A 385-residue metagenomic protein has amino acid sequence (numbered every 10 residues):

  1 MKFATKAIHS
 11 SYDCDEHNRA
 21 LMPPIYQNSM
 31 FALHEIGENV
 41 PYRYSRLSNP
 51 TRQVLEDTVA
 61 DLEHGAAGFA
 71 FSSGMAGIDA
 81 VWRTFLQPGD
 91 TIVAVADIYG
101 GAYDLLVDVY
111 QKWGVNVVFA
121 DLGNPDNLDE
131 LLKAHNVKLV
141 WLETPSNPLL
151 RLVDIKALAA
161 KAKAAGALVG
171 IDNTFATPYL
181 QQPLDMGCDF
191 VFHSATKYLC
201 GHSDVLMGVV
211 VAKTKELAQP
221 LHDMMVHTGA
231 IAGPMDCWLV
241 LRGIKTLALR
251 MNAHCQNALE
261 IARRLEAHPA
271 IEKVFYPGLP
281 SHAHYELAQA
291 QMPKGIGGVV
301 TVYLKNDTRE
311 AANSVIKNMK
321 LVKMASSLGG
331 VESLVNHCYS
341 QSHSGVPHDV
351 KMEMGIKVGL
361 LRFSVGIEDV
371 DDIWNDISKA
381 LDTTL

Functional and structural regions predicted by a protein language model:
M1, V107, N116, D129-L132 (+4 more regions): PLP-dependent enzyme catalytic core of the Aspartate aminotransferase-like
M1-I25: Short conserved active-site loop signatures built around small residues
K2-A4, S10-Y12, P50, K273 (+2 more regions): Positively charged, small/polar-rich N-terminal and surface patches that mediate targeting and assembly and bind
M30-D79, G101-D108: Conserved N-terminal alpha-helix of the aminotransferase class I/II PLP-enzyme fold
M30-F31, A212-E216, I244, L304-T308: Short loop segments at secondary-structure junctions
V40, A66, L206, V240-K245 (+2 more regions): Short amphipathic alpha-helical segments
F69-A270, F275: Conserved PLP-enzyme active-site core in the AAT-like
K273-L361, V365: Conserved C-terminal alpha-helix-loop-beta "cap" of PLP-dependent enzymes that closes/shapes the active-site mouth
